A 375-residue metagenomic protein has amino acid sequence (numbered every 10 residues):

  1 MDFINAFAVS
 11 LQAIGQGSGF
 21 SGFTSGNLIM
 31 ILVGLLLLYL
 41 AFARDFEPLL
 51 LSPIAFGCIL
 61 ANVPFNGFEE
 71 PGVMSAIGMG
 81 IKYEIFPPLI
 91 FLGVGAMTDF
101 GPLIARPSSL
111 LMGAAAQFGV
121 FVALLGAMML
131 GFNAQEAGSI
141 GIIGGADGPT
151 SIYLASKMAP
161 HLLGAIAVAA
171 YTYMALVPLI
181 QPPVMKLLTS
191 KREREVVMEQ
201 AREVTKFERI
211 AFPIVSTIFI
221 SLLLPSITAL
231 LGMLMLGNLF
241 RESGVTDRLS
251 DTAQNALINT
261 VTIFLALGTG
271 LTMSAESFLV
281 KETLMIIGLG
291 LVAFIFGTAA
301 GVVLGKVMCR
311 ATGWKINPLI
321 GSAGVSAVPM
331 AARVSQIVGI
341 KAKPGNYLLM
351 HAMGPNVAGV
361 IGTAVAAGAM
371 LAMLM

Functional and structural regions predicted by a protein language model:
M1-G72: N-terminal alpha-helical transmembrane segments of multi-pass membrane transport and channel/translocase proteins
G19-M30, S75-I90, E136-G144, Y171 (+3 more regions): Structural signature of hydrophobic alpha-helical transmembrane segments
F42-L51, E69-G78, M97-M112, T246-N255 (+3 more regions): Interfacial helix-loop-helix linkers and transmembrane-helix boundary segments in multi-pass membrane proteins
M79, Y83-E84, F91-M97, M112-V122 (+4 more regions): Alpha-helical membrane segments and immediately flanking helix-loop junctions that form or couple to the substrate/ion
L103-L124, A275-G301, A352-N356: Entry/N-cap segments of selected transmembrane alpha helices and their immediately preceding amphipathic helices
H161-L179, L289-G297, I320-A323: Alpha-helical transmembrane segments
T172-V245: Membrane-embedded hairpin module used as a gating/binding unit in multi-pass transport and secretion proteins
T217-L304: Transmembrane helical segments that form the transport core of multi-pass membrane transport proteins
